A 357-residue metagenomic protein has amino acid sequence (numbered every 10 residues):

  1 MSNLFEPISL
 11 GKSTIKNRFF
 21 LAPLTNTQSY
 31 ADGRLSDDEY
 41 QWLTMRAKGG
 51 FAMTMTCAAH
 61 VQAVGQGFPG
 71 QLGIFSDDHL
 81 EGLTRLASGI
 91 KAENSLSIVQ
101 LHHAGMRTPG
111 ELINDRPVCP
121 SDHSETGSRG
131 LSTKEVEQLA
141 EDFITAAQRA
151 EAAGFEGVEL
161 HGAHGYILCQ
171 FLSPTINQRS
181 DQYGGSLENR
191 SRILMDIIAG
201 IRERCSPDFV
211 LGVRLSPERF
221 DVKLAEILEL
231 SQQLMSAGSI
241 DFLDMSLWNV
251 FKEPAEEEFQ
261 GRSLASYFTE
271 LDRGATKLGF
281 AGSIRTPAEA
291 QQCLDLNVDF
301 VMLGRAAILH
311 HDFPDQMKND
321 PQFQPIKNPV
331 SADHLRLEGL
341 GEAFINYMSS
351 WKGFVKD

Functional and structural regions predicted by a protein language model:
M1-D357: Flavin-dependent oxidoreductase catalytic cores
